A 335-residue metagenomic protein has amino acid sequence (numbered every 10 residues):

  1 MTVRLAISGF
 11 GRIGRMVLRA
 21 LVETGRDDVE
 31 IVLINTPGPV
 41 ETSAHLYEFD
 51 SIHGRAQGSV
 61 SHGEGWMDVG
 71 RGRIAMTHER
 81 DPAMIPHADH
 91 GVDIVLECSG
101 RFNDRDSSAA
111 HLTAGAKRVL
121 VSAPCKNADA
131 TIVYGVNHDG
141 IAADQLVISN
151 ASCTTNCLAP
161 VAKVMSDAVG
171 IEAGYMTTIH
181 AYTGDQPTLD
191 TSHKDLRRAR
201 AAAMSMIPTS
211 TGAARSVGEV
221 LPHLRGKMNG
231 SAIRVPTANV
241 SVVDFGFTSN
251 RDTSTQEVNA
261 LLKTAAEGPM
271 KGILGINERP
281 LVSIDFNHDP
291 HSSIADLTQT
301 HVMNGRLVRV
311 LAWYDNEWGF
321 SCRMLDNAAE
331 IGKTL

Functional and structural regions predicted by a protein language model:
M1-A199, M324-D326, T334-L335: N-terminal Rossmann-like NAD(P) cofactor-binding subdomain of oxidoreductases, focused on the glycine-rich
T2-V3, G230, V242-L335: C-terminal active-site/capping subdomain that shapes the small-molecule cofactor and substrate pocket of enzyme
R4-S8, R12-R19, R26-D27, P160-I273: Active-site-lining helix/loop region of Rossmann-like oxidoreductase modules
G63, A128, A202, N239-S241 (+1 more regions): A generic structural signal for well-ordered coil/turn residues at beta-strand boundaries that shape enzyme active-site
M67, I132-Y134, V147, L189 (+5 more regions): Short clusters of hydrophobic/aromatic residues that line enzyme substrate/ligand-binding pockets
H78-D81, Q145-L146, L224, P290-L297: A general structural signal for short secondary-structure boundary/capping elements
